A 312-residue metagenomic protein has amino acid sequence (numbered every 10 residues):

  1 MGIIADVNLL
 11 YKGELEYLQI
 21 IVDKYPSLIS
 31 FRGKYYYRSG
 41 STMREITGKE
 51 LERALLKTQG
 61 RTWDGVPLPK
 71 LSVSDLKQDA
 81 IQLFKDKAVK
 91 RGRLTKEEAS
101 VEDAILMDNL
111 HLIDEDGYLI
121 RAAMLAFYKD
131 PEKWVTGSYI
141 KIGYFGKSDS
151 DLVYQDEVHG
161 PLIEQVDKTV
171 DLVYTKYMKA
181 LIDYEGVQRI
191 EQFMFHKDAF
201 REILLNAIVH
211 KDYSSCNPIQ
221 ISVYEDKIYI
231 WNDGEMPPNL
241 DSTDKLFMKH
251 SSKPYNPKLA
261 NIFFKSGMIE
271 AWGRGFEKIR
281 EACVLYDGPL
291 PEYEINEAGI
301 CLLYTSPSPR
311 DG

Functional and structural regions predicted by a protein language model:
M1-K197, R201-S306: Conserved N-terminal catalytic/coupling substructures associated with nucleotide/phosphate chemistry
P307-G312: Single conserved hydrophobic/aromatic residue that forms the stacking wall/gate of nucleotide- or nucleobase-binding
